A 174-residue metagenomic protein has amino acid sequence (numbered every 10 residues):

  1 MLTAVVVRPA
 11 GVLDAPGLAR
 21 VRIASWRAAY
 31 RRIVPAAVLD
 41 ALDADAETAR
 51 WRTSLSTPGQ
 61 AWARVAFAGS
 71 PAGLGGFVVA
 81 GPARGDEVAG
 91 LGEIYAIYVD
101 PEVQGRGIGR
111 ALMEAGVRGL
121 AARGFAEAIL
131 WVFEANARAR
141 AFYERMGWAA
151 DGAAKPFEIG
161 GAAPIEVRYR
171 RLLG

Functional and structural regions predicted by a protein language model:
T3-V6: Extreme N-terminal starter segment of soluble prokaryotic enzymes
P9-A15, R20-E102, R110-A115, G119 (+3 more regions): Acetyl-CoA-dependent GNAT
L91-G92, A126-R140, E144-G174: C-terminal "cap" of GNAT-fold acetyltransferases
D100-R106, E134-A135: Active-site acidic-Proline motif in GNAT/NAT acetyltransferases
